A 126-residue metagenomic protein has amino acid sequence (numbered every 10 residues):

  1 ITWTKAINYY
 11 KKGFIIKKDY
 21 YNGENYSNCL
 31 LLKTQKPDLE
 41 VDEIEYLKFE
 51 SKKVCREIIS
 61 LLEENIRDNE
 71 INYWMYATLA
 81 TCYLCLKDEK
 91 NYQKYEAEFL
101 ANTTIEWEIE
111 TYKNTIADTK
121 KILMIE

Functional and structural regions predicted by a protein language model:
F14-I15, S27-L31, Y46-R56, E89-W107: TPR/TPR-like (Sel1-like) alpha-helical repeat modules
Y20-N22, L62-E70, N102-I116: Boundary/linker segments of alpha-helical solenoid repeat arrays
